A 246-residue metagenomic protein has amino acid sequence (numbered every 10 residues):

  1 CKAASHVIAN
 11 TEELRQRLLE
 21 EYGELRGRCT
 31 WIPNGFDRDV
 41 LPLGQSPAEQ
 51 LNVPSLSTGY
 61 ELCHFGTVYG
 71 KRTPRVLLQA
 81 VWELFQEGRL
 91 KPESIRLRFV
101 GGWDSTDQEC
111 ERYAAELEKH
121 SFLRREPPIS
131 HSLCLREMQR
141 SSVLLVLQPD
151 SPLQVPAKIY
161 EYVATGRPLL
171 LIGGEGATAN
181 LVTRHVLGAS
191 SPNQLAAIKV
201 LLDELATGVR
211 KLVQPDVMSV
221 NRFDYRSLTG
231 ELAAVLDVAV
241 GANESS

Functional and structural regions predicted by a protein language model:
S5, H120-F122, M138-P152, A206: Acidic donor-binding loop of glycosyltransferase active sites
E13, I32-G35: Carbohydrate-associated surface elements
F36-V53: Acidic anion/phosphate-binding donor-loop and adjacent secondary structure in glycosyltransferase catalytic cores
N52-R72, L78, L228: Conserved donor-binding/catalytic core segment of Leloir-type glycosyltransferases
R72, P128-R136, L144-V163, L170-N180 (+1 more regions): Nucleotide-sugar-dependent
S94-W103, D107-L133, V186: Nucleotide-activated donor-binding/catalytic signature segment of Leloir-type glycosyltransferases, i.e., the conserved
G174-E204: Change "using UDP/GDP/dTDP sugars" to "using nucleotide sugars
N193-A196, R210-V238: A charged, aromatic-enriched C-terminal amphipathic alpha-helix characteristic of glycosyltransferases across folds
